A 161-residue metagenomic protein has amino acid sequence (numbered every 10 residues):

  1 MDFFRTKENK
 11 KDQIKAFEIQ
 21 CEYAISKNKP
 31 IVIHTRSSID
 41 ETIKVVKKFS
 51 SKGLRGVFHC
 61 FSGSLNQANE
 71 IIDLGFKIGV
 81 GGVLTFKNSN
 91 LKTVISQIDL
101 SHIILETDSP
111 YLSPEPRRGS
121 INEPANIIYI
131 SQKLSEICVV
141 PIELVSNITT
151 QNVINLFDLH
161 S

Functional and structural regions predicted by a protein language model:
M1-D2, K77, P110, T150: Catalytic metal-binding/acid-base residues of hydrolase active sites
M1-E8, L112-R118: A short acidic, helix-capping loop that chelates divalent metal ions and anchors anionic groups
D2-F3, S37, S62, S109-Y111: Short, glycine/acidic-enriched loop or turn micro-motifs at the edges of active sites
K7, C60-G63, R117-N122: Active-site-adjacent loop and "lid" segments of alpha/beta metabolic enzymes
K7-E18, R36, I121-I128, E143 (+1 more regions): Non-membrane alpha-helical structural segments and their capping/turn regions in soluble enzymes
I14-I104: Catalytic pocket-lining loop regions of alpha/beta-barrel enzymes, especially the amidohydrolase/enolase/GH5 lineages
Y23-S26, I127-S161: Mid-to-C-terminal alpha-helical segments outside catalytic/metal-binding sites
S101-E123: Short acidic/histidine-rich active-site segments
